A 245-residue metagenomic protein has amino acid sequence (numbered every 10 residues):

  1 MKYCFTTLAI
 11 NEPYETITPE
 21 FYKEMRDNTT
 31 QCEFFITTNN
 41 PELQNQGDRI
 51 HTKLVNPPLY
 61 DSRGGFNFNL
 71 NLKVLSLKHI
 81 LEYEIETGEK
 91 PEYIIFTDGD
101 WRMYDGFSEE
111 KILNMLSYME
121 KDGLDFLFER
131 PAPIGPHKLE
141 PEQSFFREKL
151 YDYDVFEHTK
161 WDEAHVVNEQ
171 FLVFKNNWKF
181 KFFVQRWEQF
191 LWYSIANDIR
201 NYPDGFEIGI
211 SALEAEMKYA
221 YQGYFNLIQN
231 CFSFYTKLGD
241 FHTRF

Functional and structural regions predicted by a protein language model:
M1-N69, I80-K90, E216: N-terminal anchoring/stem segment of glycosyltransferases
P19-R26, L77, E109-L116, I208-G209: Short amphipathic alpha-helical segments and helix-helix/interface helices
E33-P41, T52-Y60, L127-A132, N197-Y202 (+1 more regions): A generic structural motif
S76, F126, F171-V173: Conserved hydrophobic/aromatic beta-strand scaffold that supports enzyme active sites
I94: Short aromatic/hydrophobic "clamp" motif used to bind/position activated sugar donors
D98-R102: The conserved acidic donor/metal-binding loop of glycosyltransferases
M103-F146: Conserved donor-nucleotide/metal-binding helix-loop-beta segment in metal-dependent transferases, i.e., the alpha-helix
Y153-F245: Catalytic core and acceptor-binding pocket of nucleotide-sugar-dependent glycosyltransferases
